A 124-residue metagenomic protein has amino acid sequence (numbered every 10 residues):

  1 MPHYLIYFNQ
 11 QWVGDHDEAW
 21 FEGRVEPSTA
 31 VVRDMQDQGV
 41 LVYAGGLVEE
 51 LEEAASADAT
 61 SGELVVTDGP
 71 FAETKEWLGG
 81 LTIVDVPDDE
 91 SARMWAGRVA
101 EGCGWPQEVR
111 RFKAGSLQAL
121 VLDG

Functional and structural regions predicted by a protein language model:
M1-G124: Conserved, structured core segments of small domains
